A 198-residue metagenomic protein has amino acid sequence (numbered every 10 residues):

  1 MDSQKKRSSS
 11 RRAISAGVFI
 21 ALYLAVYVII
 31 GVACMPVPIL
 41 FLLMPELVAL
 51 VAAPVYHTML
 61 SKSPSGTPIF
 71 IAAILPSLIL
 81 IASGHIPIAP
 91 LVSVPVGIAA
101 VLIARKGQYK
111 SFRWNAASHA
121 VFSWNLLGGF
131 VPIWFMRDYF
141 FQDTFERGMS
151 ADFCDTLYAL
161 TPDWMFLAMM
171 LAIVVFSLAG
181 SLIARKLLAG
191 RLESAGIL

Functional and structural regions predicted by a protein language model:
M1-Q4, S10, L188-L198: Short, charged juxtamembrane terminal tails flanking transmembrane helices
D2-T67, I71: Hydrophobic transmembrane alpha-helices
Q4, A25, S93-F130, S181: Short helix-perturbing small/polar motifs within transmembrane alpha-helices
G17, A21, E46, L50 (+6 more regions): Residue-level signature of the transmembrane alpha-helical core of multi-pass small-molecule transporters
I20-V28, L75-S83, V121-V131: Aromatic-anchored segments of alpha-helical transmembrane domains
I30-P38, S63, T67, P87 (+4 more regions): Membrane-interfacial segments
V32-P36, L40, P76-A104: Interfacial aromatic-anchored transmembrane helix boundaries in multi-pass membrane proteins
A116-G190: Membrane-embedded alpha-helical hairpins and interfacial helices in multi-pass inner-membrane proteins
